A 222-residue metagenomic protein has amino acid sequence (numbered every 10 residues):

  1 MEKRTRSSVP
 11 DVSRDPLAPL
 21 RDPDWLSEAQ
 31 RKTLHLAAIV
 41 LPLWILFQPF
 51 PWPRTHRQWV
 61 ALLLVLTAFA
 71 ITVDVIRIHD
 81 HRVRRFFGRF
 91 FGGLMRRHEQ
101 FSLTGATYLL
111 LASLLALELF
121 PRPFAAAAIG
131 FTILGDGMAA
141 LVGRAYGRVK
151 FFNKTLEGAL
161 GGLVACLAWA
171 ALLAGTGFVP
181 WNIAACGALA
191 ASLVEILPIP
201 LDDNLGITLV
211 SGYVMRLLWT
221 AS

Functional and structural regions predicted by a protein language model:
E2-L62, T72-L173, V179-A221: Interhelical loop and helix-boundary elements at the membrane-water interface of polytopic inner-membrane proteins
V65-A68: Aromatic-rich transmembrane-lumenal/periplasmic boundary elements in polytopic membrane proteins
